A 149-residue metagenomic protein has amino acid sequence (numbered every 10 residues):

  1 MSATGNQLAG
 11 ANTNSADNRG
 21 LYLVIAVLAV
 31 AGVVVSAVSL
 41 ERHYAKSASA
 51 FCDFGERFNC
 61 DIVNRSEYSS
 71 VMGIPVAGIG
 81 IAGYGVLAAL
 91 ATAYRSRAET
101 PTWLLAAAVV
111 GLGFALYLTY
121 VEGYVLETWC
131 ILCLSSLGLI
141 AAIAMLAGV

Functional and structural regions predicted by a protein language model:
S2-V149: Membrane-interfacial helix-loop segments of redox and metal-homeostasis proteins, especially TM-loop-TM junctions
